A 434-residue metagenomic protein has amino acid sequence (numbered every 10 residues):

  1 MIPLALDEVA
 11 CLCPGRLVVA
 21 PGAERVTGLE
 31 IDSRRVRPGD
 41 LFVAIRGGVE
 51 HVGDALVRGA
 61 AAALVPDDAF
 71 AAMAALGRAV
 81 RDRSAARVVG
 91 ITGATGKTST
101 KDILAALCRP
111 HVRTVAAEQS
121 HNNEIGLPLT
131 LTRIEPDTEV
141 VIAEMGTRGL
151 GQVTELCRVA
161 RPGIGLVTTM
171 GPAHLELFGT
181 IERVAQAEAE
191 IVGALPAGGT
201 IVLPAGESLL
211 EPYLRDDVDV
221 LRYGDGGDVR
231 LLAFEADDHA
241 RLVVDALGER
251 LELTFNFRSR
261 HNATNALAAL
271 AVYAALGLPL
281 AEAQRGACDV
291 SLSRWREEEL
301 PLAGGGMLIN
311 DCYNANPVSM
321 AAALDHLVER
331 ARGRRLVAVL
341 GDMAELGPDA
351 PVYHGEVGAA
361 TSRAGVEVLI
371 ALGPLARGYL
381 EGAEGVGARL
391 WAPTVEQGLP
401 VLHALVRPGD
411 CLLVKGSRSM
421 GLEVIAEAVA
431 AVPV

Functional and structural regions predicted by a protein language model:
M1-A79, R330-A331, A359-A360, A364-G378 (+1 more regions): N-terminal leader/targeting and accessory segments in enzymes
V9, D40, A55, L76 (+14 more regions): Residue-level signal for inorganic ion chemistry
C11-R16, L166-M307, R334, A359-S362 (+2 more regions): Acidic, Mg2+-coordinating active-site environments of NTP-dependent enzymes
L64-D67, R389-G398: Short acidic-hydrophobic, aromatic-tinged amphipathic segments that line or gate anion-handling sites
A69-L203, L209-D217, A404, E427-P433: Phosphate-binding loop of NTP-binding sites
I91, K97, R294-E298, S419-I425 (+1 more regions): ATP-dependent carboxylate/acyl-activation modules
L292-W295, C312-V386, W391, P433: Active-site beta-alpha connecting loops in nucleotide-dependent enzymes
L399-L405: Short amphipathic alpha-helix with an adjacent loop that forms part of the alpha/beta core around
